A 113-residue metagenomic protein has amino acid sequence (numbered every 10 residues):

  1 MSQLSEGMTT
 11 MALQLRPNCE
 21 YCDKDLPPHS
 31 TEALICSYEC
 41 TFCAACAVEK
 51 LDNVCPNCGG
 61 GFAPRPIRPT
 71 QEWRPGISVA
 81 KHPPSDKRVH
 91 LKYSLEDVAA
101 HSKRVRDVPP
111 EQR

Functional and structural regions predicted by a protein language model:
S2, T9-R113: Intrinsically disordered, low-complexity regulatory regions in eukaryotic proteins
